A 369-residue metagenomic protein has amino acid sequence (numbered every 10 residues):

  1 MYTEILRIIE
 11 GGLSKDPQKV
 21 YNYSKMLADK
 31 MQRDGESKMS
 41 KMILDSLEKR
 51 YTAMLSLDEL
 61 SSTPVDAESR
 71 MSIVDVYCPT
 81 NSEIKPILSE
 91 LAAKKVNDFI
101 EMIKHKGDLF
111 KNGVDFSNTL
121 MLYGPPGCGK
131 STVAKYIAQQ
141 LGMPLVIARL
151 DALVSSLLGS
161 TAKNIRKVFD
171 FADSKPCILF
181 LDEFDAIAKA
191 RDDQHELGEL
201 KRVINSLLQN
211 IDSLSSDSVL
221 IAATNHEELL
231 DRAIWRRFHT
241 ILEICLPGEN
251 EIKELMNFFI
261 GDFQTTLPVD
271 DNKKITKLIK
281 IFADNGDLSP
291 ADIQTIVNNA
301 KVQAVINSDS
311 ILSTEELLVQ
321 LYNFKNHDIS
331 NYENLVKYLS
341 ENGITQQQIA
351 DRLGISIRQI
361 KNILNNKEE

Functional and structural regions predicted by a protein language model:
Y2-R33, K38-K85, E254-E369: C-terminal alpha-helical "lid" subdomain
D75-N118: Pre-Walker A (pre-P-loop) alpha-helix and adjacent loop at the N terminus of AAA/AAA+ ATPase modules, a conserved
S117-V146, K167-S174: Walker A/P-loop
L120, A148, L179-D182, I221: Hydrophobic positions in the central parallel beta-sheet of the AAA+
L145-S155: Short beta-strand-centered segment that lines the nucleotide-binding/catalytic pocket of NTP-utilizing
G159-E183, K201-S213: Conserved alpha-helical scaffold flanking the Walker A/P-loop in AAA+ ATPase domains
D185-A222, H226-E228, R232-P247: Conserved catalytic/switch belt of AAA+ P-loop NTPases
D231-T265, T295-I296: Conserved AAA+ ATPase core "coupling" helix
